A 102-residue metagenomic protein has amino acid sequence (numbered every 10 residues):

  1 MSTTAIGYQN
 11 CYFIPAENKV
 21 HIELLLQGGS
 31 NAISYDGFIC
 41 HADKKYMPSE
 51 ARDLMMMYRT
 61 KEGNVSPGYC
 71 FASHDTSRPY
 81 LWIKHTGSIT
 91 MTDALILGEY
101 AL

Functional and structural regions predicted by a protein language model:
M1-K19: Terminal (often C-terminal
T4-Y8, L25-H41, M47-L102: Extracellular jelly-roll beta-sandwich "head" domains, especially the C-terminal globular C1q domain
N18-L26: Short, well-ordered beta-strand segments enriched in hydrophobic/aromatic residues
